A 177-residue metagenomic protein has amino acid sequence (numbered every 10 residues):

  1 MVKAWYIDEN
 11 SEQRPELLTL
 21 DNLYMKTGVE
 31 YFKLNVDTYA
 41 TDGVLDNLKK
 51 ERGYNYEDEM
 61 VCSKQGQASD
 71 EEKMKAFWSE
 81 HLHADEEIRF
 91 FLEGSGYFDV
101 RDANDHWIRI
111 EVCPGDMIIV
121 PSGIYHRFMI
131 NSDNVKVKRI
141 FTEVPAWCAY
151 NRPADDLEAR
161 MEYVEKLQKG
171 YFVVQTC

Functional and structural regions predicted by a protein language model:
M1-E57: N-terminal leader/capping segments at the start of a protein or of a new domain
D37-D85: A glycine-rich, hydrophobic loop/mini-helix early in the fold
A68, Y97-D99, H126-F128, A146-C148: Eukaryotic short linear interaction motifs
M74-I88, N104-W107, V112-P114: A short beta-loop-beta micro-motif enriched in histidine and acidic residues
L82-D102, I119: Short, conserved beta-strand element in jelly-roll/cupin
V112-S132: Conserved metal-binding segment of the jelly-roll/cupin
M129-C177: Double-stranded beta-helix
